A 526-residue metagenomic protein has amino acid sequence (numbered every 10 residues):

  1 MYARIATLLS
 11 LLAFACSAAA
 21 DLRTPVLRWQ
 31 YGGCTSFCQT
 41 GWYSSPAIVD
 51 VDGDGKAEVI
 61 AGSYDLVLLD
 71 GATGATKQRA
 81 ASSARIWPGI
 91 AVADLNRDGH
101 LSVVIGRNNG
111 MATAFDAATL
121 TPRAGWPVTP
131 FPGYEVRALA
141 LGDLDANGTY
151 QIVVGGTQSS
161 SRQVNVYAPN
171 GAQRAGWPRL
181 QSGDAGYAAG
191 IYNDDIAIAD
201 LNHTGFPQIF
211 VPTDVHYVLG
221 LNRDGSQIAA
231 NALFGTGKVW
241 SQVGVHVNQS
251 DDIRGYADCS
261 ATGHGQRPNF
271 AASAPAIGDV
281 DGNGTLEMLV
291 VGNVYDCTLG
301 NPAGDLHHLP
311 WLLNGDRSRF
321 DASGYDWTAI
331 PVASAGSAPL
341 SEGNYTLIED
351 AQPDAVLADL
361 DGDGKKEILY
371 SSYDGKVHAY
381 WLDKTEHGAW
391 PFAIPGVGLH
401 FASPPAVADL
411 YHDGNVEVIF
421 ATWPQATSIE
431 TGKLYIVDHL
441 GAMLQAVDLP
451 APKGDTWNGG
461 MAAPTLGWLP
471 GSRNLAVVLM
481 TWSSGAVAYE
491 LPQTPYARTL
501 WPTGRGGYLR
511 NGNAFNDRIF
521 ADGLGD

Functional and structural regions predicted by a protein language model:
M1-L9: Bacterial N-terminal signal peptides that target proteins for export
A13-A15, A19: N-terminal signal peptide c-region/cleavage motif recognized by signal peptidases
A20-R518: Extracytoplasmic/lumenal domain signature
A521-G525: Ser/Thr-rich, Pro/Gly/Ala-heavy low-complexity intrinsically disordered linkers and tails of secreted extracellular
